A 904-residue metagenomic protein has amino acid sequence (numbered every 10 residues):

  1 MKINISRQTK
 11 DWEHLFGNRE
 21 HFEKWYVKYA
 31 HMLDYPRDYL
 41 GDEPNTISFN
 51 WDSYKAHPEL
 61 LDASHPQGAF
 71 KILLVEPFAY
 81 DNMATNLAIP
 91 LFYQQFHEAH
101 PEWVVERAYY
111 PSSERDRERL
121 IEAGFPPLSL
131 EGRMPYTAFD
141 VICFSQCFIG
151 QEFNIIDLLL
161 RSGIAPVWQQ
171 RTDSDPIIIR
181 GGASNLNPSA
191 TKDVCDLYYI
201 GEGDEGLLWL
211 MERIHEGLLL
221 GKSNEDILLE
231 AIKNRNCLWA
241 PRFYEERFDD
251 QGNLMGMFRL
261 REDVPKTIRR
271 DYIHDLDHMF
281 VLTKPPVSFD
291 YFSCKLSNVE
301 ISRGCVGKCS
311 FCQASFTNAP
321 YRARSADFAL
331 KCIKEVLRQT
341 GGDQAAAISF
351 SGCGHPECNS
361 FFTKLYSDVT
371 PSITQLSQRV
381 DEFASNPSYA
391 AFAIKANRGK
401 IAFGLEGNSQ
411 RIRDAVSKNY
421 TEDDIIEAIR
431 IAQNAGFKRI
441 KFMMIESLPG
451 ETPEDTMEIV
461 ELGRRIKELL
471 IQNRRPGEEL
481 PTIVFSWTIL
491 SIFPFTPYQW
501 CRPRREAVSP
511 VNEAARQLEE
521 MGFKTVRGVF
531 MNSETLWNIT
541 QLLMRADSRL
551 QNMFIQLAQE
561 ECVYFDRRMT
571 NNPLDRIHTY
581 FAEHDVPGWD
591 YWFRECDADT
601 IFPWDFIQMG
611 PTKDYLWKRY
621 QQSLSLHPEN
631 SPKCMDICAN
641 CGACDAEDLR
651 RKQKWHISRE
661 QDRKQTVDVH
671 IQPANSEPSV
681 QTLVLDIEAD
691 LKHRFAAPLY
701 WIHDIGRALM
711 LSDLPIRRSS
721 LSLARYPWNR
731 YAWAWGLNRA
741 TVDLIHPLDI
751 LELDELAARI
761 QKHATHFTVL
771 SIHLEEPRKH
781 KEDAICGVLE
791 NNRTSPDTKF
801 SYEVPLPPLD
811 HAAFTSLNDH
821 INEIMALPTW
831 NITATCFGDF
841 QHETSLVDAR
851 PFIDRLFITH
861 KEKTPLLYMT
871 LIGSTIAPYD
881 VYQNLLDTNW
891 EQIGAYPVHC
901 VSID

Functional and structural regions predicted by a protein language model:
K2-K192, L197, L219, R725-G736 (+3 more regions): Acidic, glycine-rich segments characteristic of secretory precursors and extracytoplasmic regions
H21, Y26-L73, A79-D81, P241 (+5 more regions): N-terminal [4Fe-4S]-dependent radical SAM core
Q67-F78, Y93-F96, P286-Q313, G399 (+2 more regions): N-terminal pre-triad scaffold of radical SAM enzymes
L74-D81, V141, K331-I492: Conserved SAM/AdoMet-binding glycine-rich loop
N86, D290-D327, A639-W655: Canonical Radical SAM [4Fe-4S] cluster-binding loop centered on the CxxxCxxC motif and its immediate flanking residues
S112-R115, I121-R259, P494-D547, N552-N571 (+5 more regions): Glycine-rich beta-alpha loop elements in corrinoid/cobalamin-binding modules across cobalamin-dependent enzymes
V306-C312, C596-D668: Cysteine-cluster motifs in flexible loop/terminal segments that predominantly coordinate metals
N675-A697, P796-L809, W830-G838: Short glycine-/aliphatic-rich beta-strand segments at the starts of folded cytosolic domains
